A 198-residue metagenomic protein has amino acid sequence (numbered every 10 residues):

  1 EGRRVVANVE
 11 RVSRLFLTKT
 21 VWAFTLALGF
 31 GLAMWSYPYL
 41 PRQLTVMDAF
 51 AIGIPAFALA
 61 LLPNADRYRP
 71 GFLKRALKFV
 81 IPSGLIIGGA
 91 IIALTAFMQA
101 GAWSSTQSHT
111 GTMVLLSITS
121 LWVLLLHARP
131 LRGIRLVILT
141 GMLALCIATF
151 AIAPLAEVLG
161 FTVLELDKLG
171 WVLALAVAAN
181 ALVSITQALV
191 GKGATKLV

Functional and structural regions predicted by a protein language model:
E1-I134, I147-I152: Membrane-embedded transport module
R69, L73, A174-L175, L189: Juxtamembrane helix-loop transition sites at the ends of transmembrane segments in multi-pass membrane proteins
W103, S108, L175, T195-V198: Terminal low-complexity segments of carbohydrate-biosynthetic enzymes
M113-L116, E165-A181: Small-residue-rich transmembrane alpha-helices that serve as helix-helix interface/gating elements in multipass
S120-L124, A179-A188: Alpha-helical transmembrane segments
L131, V183-V198: Membrane-interface capping segments at transmembrane-helix boundaries
L136-L145: Central hydrophobic cores of alpha-helical transmembrane segments in multi-pass integral membrane proteins
A151-L169: Extracellular/periplasmic helix-loop-helix junctions in multi-pass membrane proteins
